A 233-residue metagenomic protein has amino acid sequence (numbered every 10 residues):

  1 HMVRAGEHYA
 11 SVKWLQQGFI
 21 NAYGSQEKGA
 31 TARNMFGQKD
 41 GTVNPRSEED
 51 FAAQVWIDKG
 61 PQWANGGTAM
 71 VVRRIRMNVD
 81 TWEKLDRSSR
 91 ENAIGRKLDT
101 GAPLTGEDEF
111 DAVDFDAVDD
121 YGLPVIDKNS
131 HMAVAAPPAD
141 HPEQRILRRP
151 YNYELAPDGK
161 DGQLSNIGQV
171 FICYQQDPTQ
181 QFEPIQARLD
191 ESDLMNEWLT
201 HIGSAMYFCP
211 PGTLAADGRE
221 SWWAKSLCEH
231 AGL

Functional and structural regions predicted by a protein language model:
H1-L233: Long, histidine/aromatic-enriched segments associated with O2/redox biology
